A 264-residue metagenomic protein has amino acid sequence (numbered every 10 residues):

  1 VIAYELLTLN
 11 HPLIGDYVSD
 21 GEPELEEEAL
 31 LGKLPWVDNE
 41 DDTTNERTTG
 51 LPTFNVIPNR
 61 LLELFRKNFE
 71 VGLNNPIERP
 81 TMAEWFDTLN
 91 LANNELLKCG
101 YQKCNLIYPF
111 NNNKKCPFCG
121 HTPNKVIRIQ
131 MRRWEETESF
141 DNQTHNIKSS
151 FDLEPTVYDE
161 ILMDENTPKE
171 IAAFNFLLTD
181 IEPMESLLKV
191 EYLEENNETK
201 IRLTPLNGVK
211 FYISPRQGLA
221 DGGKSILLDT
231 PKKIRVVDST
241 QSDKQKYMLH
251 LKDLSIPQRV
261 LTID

Functional and structural regions predicted by a protein language model:
I2-L62: Conserved C-lobe activation region of Hanks-type protein kinase-like domains
R47, L64-N75: Short C-terminal capping segment of an alpha-helix within the protein kinase catalytic domain
E63, P76, P80-N90, N94-L187: Regulatory extensions appended to serine/threonine kinase catalytic cores
I129, I181-T199, S255-D264: Broad, structure-driven detector of short, well-ordered beta-strand segments within folded domains
E195, I201-N207, L251: Asparagine-centered strand-capping/turn motif at beta-strand->loop junctions
V209-F211: Short, solvent-exposed loop/linker segments at beta-strand-coil boundaries, enriched for Pro/Gly and Ser/Thr
I213-D264: C-terminal boundary/linker segments immediately following FHA domains
